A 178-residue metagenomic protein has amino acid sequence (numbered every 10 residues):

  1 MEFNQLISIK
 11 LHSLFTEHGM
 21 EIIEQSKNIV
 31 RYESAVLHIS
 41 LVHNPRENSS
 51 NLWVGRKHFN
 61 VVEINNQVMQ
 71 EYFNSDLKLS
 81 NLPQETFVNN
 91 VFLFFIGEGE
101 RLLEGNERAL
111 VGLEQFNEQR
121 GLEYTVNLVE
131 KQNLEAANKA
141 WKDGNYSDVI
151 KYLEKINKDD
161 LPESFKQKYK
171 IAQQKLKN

Functional and structural regions predicted by a protein language model:
M1-N4, S8-K10, E24-N178: Intrinsically disordered, low-complexity regulatory regions enriched in serine/threonine/proline and acidic residues
G19-E21: Short aromatic/hydrophobic-glycine micro-motifs
